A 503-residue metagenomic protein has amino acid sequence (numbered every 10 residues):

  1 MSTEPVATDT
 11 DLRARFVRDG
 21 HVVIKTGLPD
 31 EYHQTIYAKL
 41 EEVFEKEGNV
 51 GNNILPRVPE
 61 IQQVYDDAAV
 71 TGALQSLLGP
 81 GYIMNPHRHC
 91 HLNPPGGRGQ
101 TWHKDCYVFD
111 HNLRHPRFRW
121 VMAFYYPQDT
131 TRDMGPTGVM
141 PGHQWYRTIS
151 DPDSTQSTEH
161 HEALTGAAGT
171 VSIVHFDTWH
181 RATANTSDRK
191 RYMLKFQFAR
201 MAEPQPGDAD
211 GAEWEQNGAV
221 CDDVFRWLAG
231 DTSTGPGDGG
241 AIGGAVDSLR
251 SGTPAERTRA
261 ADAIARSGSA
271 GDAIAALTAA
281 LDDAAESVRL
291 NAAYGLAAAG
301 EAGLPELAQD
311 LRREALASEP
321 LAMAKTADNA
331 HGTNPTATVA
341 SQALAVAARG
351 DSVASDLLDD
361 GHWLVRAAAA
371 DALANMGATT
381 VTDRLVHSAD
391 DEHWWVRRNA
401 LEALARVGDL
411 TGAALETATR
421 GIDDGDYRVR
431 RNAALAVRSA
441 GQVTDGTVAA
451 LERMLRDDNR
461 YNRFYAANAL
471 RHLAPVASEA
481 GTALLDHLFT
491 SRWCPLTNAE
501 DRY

Functional and structural regions predicted by a protein language model:
M1-L113: Non-heme Fe(II)-dependent double-stranded beta-helix
R98-T165, D208: Catalytic core of non-heme Fe(II) oxygenases with the double-stranded beta-helix
G166-W179: Conserved metal-binding segment of the jelly-roll/cupin
W179-G271: Non-heme Fe(II)/2-oxoglutarate
D222-D238, A255-A270, S287-A302, L321-R349 (+6 more regions): Structural detector for internal amphipathic alpha-helices that build alpha-solenoid repeat scaffolds
D238-R250, G268-D282, E301-A327, A348-D359 (+4 more regions): Amphipathic alpha-helical scaffolding segments comprising HEAT/armadillo-like alpha-solenoid repeats
